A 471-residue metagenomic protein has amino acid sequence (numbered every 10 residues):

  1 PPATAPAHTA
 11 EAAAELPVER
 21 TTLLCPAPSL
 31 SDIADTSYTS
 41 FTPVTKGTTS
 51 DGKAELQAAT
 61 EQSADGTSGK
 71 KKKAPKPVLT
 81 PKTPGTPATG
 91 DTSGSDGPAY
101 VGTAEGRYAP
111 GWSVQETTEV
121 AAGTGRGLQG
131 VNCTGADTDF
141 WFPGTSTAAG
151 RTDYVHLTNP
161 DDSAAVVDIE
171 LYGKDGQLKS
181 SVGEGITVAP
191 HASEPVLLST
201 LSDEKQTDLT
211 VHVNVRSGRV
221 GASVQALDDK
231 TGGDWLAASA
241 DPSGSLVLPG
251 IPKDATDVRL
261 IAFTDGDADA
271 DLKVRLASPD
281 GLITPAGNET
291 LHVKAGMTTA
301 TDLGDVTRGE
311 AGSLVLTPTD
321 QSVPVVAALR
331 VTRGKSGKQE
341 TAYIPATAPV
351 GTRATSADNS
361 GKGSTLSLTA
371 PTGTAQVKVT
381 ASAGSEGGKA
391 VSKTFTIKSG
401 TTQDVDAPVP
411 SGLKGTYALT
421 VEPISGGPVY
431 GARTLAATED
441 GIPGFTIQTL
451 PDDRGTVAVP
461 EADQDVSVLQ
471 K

Functional and structural regions predicted by a protein language model:
P1-K46, T117-H156, V220-D265, V323-G373 (+1 more regions): Conserved functional hotspot residues at active sites or interaction interfaces
P1-T118: A structured, charge-rich N-terminal accessory region that forms the first stable segment of a protein and links
A74-D96, Q177-Q206, T210, L282-G309 (+1 more regions): Intrinsically disordered, low-complexity Pro/Gly/Ser/Thr-rich segments with frequent PxxP/GP/PP motifs and embedded
G97-V114, T207-V215, A311-D320, L413-G426 (+1 more regions): Short, aromatic- and glycine-rich surface loops/edge beta-strands on solvent-exposed regions
L157-Q177, V215, A262-T284, P318-D320 (+2 more regions): Short acidic, flexible loop segments centered on an aromatic residue
Q177-T264, D269, R275: Solenoidal tandem-repeat scaffolds enriched in leucines and small polar residues
A240-S322: Long, internal scaffold/assembly segments composed of regular secondary structure
T380-E439: C-terminal soluble interaction/assembly domains
